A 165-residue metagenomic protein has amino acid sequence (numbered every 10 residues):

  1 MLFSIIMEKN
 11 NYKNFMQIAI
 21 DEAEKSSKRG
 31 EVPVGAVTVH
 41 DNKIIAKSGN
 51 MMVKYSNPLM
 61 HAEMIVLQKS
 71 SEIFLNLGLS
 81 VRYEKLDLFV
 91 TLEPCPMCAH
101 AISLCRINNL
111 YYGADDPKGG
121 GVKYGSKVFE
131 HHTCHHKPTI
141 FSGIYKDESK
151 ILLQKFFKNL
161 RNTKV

Functional and structural regions predicted by a protein language model:
L2-R29, F74-L77, V81-E84, P94-V165: Zinc-dependent deaminase
N14, K43, I65: Active-site phosphate/pyrophosphate-handling residues
V34-N42: Short beta-strand scaffold segments in enzyme catalytic cores
M51-I65: A short, polar/charged loop-to-alpha-helix boundary motif
Q68-S71: Hydrophobic, secondary-structure "cap" segments at the distal end of domains
T91: Short metal-coordination and nucleic-acid-contact micro-motifs, chiefly zinc-binding Cys/His arrays
